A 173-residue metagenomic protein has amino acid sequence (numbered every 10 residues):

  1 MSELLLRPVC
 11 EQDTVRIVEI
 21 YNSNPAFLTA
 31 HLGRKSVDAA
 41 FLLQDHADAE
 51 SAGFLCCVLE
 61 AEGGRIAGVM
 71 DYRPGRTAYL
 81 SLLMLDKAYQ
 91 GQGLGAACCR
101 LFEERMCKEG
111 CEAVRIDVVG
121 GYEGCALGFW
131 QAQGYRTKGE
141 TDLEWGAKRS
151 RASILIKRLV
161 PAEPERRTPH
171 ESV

Functional and structural regions predicted by a protein language model:
L4, P8-T14, V18-Q90, A96-L101 (+4 more regions): Acetyl-CoA-dependent GNAT
A26-F27, E112, R136: A general structural signal for well-ordered secondary-structure junctions
A96, G121-G139: Conserved active-site alpha-helix within GNAT-family acetyltransferase domains
M106-V118: Conserved GNAT acetyl-CoA-binding A-motif
I116-L127, E144-R149: Conserved beta-strand-loop-alpha-helix junction that forms the acyl-donor binding cleft
D117, A147-V173: Terminal substrate-recognition subdomain of acyl/acetyltransferases
